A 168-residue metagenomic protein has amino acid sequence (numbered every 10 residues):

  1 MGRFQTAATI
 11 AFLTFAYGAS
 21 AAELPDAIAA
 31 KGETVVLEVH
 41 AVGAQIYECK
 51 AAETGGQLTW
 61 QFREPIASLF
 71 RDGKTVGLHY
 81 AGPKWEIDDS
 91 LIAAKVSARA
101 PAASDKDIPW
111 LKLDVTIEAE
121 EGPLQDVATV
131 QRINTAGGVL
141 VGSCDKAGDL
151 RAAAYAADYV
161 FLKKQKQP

Functional and structural regions predicted by a protein language model:
M1-A8: Bacterial N-terminal signal peptides that target proteins for export
A8-T14: Sec-dependent N-terminal signal peptides
A16-G18: N-terminal signal peptide c-region/cleavage motif recognized by signal peptidases
A22-I46, E53-P168: Primary mode marks residue(s) on the alpha4-beta5-alpha5 output face of response regulator receiver
